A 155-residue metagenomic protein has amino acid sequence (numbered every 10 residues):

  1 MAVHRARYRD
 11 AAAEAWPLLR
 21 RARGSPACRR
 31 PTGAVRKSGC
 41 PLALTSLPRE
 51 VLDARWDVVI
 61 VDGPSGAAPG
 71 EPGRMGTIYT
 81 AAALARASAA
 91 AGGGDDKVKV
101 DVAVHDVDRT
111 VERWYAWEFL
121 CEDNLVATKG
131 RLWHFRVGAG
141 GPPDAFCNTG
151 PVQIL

Functional and structural regions predicted by a protein language model:
M1-R21: SAM cofactor-binding core of SAM-dependent methyltransferases, primarily the Rossmann-like beta-alpha-beta module
H4-R7, A11, L52-L155: C-terminal substrate-binding/active-site "lid" region of AdoMet-derived donor-dependent transferases
A15-A27, G140-P142: Short, surface-exposed amphipathic charged segments that create phosphate/polyanion-binding patches used for binding
C28-P69: A conserved mid-domain beta-alpha-beta active-site/ligand-binding segment of alpha/beta enzyme cores
